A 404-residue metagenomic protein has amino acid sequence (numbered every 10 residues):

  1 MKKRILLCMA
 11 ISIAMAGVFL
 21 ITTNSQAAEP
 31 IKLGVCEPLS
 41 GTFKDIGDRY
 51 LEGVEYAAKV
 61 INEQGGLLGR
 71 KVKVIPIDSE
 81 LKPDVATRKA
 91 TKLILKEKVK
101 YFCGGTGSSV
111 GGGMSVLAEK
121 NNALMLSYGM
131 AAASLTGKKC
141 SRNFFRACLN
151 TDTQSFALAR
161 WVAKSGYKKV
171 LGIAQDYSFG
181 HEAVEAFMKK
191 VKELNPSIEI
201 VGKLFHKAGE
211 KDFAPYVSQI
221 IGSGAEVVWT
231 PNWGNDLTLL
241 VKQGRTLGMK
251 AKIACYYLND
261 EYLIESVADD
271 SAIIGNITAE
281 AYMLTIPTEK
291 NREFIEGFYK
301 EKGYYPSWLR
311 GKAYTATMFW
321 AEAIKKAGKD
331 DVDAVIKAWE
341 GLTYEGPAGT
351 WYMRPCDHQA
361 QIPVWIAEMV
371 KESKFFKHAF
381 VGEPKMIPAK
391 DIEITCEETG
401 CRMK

Functional and structural regions predicted by a protein language model:
M1-K32, E63, G400-K404: Short, low-complexity disordered leader/linker segments with a strong preference for bacterial N-terminal type II
I31, T343-K404: Solvent-exposed, acidic/polar segments of extracytosolic/periplasmic ligand-binding ectodomains
G34-E55, I77-D84, T106-G107, I173-H181 (+2 more regions): Extracytoplasmic "Venus flytrap"
D45-E52, V60, L67-L135, A147 (+2 more regions): Beta-alpha junction/loop-to-helix N-cap segments that form part of ligand/metal-binding clefts
S79, L126, A133-T136, A208 (+2 more regions): Venus flytrap/periplasmic-binding-protein-like
R88, A133-S134, R142-L247, L284-E293: Extracellular/periplasmic Venus flytrap/periplasmic-binding protein
L93-T106, L126-Y128, L171-A174, G224-G234 (+3 more regions): Periplasmic-binding protein-like
V241-Y314, K325-D330, S373, F380-K404: Extracellular/periplasmic periplasmic-binding protein-like sensory domains
